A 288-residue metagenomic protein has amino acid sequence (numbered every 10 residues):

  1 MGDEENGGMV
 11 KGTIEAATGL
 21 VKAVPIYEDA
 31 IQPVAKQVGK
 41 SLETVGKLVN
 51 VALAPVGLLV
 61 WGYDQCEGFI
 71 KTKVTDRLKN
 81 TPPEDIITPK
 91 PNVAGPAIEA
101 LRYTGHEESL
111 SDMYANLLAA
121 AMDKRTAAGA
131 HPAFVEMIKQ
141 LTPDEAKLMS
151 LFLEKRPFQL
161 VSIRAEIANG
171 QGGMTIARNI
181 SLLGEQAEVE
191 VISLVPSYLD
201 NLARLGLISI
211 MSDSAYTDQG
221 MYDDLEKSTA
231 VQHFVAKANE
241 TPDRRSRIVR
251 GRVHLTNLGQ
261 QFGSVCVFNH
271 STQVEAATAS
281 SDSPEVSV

Functional and structural regions predicted by a protein language model:
M1-E5: Ser/Thr- and Pro/Gly-biased, low-complexity intrinsically disordered regions that serve as regulatory linkers
G8-L141: Charged, alpha-helical interface segments at or near domain boundaries
T88-N92, E185-T217: Short amphipathic alpha-helical interaction segments
S109, G129-E136, Q140-K147, E190-A203 (+2 more regions): Short, well-structured alpha-helical interface segments that form or flank functional binding sites
G129-A187: Short amphipathic alpha-helical interface segments
Q159-G172, M211-T229: Internal, charge-rich low-complexity segments
Q219-V286: Short, amphipathic alpha-helical interaction segments positioned at domain boundaries
